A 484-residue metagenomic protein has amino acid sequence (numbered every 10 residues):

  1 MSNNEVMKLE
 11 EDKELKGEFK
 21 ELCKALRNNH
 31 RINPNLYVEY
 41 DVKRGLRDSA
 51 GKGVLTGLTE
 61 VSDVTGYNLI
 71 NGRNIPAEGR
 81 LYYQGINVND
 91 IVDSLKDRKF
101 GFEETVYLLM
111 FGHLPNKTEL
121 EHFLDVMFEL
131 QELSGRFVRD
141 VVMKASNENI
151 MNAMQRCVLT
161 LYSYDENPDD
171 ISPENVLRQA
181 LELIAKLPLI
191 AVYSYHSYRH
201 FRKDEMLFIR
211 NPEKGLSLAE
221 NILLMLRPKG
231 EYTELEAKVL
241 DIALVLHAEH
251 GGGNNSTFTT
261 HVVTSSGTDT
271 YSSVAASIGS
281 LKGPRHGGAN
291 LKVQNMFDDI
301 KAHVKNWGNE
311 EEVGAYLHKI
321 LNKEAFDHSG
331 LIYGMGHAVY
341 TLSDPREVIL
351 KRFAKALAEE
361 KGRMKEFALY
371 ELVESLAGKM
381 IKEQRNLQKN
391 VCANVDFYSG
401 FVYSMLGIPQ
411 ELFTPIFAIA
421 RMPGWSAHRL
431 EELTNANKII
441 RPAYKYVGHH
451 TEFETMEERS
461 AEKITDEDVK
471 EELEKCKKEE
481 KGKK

Functional and structural regions predicted by a protein language model:
S2-K484: Non-transmembrane, aqueous-exposed alpha-helical and coiled segments at domain scale
